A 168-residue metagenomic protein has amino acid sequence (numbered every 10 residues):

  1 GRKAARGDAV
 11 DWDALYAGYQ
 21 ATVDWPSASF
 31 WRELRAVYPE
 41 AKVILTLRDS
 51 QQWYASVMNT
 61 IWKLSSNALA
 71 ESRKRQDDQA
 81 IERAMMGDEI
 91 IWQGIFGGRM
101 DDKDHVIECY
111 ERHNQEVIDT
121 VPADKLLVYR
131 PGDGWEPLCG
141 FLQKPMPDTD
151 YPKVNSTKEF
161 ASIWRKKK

Functional and structural regions predicted by a protein language model:
G1-R2, W12, W31, W53 (+2 more regions): Tryptophan-centered motif/residue detector
R2-L34, Y38: Conserved nucleotide-sensing/catalytic segment adjacent to the nucleotide-binding pocket in NTP-handling enzymes
R6, D88-E89, C109-E111: Short, flexible segments with low predicted structural confidence
A9-W12, Q93-G97, N114-Q115: A short alpha-helix capping/helix-coil boundary motif
G18-A21, M100-I107, P122-V128: Active-site rim elements
R32-H105, E136, K144: PAPS-dependent sulfotransferase catalytic domain
I44-S56, R112-K168: The conserved 3'-phosphoadenosine-5'-phosphosulfate
